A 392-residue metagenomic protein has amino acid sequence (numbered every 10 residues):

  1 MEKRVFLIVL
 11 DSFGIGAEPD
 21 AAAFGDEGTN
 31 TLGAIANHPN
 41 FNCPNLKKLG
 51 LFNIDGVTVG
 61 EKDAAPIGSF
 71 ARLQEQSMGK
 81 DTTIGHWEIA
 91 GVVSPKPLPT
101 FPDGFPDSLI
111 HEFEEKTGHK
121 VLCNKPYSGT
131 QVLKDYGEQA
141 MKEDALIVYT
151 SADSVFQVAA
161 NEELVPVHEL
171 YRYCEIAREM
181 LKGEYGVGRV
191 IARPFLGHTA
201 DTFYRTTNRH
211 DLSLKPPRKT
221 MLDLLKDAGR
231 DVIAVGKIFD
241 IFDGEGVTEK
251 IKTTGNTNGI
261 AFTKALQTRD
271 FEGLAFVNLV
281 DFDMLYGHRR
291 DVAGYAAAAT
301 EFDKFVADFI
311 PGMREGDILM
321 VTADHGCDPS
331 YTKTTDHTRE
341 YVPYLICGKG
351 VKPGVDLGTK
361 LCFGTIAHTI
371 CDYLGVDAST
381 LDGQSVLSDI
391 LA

Functional and structural regions predicted by a protein language model:
M1-A392: Feature captures the catalytic ectodomains and active-site-proximal regions of enzymes that hydrolyze or transfer
